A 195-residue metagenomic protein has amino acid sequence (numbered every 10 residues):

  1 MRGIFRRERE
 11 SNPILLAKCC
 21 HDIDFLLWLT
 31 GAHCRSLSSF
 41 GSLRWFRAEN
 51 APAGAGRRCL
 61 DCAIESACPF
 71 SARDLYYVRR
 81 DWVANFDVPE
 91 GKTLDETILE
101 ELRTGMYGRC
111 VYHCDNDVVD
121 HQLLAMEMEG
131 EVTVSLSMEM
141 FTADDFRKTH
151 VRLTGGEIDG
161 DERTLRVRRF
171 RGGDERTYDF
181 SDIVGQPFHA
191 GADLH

Functional and structural regions predicted by a protein language model:
M1-Y107: Predominantly a Rossmann-like dinucleotide-binding segment in NAD(P)-dependent oxidoreductases
I4, R9, C20-I23, Y107-Y112 (+4 more regions): Residue-level detector of functional hotspots within protein domains
E8, R73, R79-R80, N85 (+6 more regions): Generic signature of intrinsically disordered, low-complexity segments enriched in small/polar residues
E10-L16, R109-H113, I183-A190: Active-site rim elements
I14-K18, D22-F25, C34, V111-Y112 (+3 more regions): Long, contiguous hydrophobic alpha-helical segments, chiefly transmembrane helices and signal peptides
Y76-Y77, Y107, Y112, F141 (+2 more regions): Sequence-level detector for tyrosine residue identity
G91-M138: Alpha/beta-hydrolase fold catalytic core
V118-H195: C-terminal helical cap and adjacent loop that interface with cofactors, partners, or active-site loops
